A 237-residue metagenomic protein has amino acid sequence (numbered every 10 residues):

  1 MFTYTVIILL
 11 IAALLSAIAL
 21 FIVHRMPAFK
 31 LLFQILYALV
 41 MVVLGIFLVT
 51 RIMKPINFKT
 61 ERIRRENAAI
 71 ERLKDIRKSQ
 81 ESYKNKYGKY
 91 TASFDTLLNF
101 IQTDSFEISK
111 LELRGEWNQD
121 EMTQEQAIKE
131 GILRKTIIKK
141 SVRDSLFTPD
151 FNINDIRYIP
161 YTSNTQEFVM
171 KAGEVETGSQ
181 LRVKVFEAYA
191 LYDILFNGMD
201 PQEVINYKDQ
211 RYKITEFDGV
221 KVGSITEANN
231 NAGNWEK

Functional and structural regions predicted by a protein language model:
M1-H24: Membrane-embedded alpha-helical segments of integral membrane proteins
F2-V6, K30, R62: Non-cytosolic membrane-interface motifs at loop->transmembrane helix junctions
T5-L9, L32-L39: Alpha-helical transmembrane segments
L14, Q34-T50: Hydrophobic membrane-insertion alpha-helices, especially the h-region of bacterial N-terminal signal peptides
V23-Q34: Membrane-interface helix-boundary motifs at transmembrane edges
F47-E71: Amphipathic alpha-helical segments typified by the pilin-like N-terminal helix that continues immediately C-terminal
E66-Y87: N-terminal alpha-helical signal peptides/signal-anchor transmembrane segments
K84-K237: Low-complexity, acidic interaction segments enriched in glycine
